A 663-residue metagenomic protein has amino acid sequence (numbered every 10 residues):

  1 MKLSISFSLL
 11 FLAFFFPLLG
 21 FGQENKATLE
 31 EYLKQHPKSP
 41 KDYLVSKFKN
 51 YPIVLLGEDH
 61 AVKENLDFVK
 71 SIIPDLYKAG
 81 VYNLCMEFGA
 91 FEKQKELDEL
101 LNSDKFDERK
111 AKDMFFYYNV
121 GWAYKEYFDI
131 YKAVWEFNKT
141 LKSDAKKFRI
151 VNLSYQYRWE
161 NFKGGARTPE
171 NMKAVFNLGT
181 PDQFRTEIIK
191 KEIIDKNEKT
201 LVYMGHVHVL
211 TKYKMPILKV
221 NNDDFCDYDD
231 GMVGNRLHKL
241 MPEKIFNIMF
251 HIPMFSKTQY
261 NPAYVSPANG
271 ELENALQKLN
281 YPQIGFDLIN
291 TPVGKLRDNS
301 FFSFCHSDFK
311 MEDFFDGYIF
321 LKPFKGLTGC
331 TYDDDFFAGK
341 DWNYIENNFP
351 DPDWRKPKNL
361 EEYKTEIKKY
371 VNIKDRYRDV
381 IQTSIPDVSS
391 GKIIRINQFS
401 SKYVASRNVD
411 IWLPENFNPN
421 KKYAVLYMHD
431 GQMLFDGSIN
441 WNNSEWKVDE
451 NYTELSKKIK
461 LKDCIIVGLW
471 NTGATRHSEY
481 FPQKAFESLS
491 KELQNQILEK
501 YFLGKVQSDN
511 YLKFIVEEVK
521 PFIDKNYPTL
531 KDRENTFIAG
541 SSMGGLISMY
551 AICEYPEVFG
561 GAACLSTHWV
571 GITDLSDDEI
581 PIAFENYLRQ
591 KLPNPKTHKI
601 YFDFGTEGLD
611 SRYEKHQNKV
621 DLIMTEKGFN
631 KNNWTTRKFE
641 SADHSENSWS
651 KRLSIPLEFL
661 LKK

Functional and structural regions predicted by a protein language model:
M1-T28: Bacterial Sec-dependent N-terminal signal peptides
L3, G205-V207, F250-P253, S541-M543 (+1 more regions): Histidine- and/or cysteine-centered catalytic micro-motif in compact active-site loops
A13-F15, E198, H598: Exposed boundary/loop context
F14-L19, Y131, T186, G234 (+5 more regions): A generic alpha-helix preference that emphasizes hydrophobic side chains
F16, N65, Y213, S548 (+1 more regions): Ubiquitous "structural anchor" signal
Q23-S384: Compositional signal for N-terminal targeting/processing segments
T383-K663: Non-catalytic cap/lid and distal C-terminal segments of serine-dependent acyl enzymes
